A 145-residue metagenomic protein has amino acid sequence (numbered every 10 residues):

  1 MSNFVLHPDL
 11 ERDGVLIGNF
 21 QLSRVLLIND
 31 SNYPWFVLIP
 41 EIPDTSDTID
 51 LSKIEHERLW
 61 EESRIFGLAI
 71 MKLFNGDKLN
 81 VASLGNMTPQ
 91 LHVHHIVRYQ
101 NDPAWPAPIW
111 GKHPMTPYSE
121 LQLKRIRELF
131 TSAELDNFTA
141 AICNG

Functional and structural regions predicted by a protein language model:
M1-L91, H95-G145: HIT superfamily nucleotide-processing domains
